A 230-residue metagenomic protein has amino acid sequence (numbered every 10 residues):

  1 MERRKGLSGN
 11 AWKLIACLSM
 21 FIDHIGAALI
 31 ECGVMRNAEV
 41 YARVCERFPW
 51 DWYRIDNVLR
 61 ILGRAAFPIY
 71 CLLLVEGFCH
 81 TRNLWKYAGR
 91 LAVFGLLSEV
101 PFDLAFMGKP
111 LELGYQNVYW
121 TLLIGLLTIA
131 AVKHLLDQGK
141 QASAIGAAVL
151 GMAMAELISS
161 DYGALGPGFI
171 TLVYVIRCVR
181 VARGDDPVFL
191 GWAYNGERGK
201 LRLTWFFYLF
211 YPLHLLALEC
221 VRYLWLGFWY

Functional and structural regions predicted by a protein language model:
M1-Y230: Alpha-helical transmembrane segments and their immediate juxtamembrane cytosolic regions
